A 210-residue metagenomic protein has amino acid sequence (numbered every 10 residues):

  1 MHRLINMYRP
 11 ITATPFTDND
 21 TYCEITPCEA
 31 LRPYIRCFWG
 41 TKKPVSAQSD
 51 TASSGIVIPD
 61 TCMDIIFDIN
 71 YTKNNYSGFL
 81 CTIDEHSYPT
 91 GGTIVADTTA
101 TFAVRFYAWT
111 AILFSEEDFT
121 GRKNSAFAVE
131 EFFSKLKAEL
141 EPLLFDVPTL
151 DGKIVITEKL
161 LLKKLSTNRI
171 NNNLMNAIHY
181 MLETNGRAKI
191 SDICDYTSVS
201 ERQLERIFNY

Functional and structural regions predicted by a protein language model:
M1-M175, M181-S191, Y196-E201: Alpha-helical bundle regulatory/interaction domains
I207-Y210: HTH DNA-binding helix-turn interface
